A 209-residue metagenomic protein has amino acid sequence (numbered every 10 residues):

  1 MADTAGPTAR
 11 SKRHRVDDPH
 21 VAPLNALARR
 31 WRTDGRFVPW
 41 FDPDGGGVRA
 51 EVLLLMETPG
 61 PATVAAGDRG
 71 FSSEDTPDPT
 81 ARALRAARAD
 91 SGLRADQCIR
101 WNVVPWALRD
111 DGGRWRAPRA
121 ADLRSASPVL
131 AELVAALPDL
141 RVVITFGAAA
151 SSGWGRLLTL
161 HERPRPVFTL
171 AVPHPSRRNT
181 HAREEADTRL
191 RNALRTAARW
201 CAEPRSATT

Functional and structural regions predicted by a protein language model:
M1-T8, E203-T209: Short, low-complexity, intrinsically disordered N-terminal peptides in bacterial proteins
A2-H161, P166-P173, R177-H181, E185-R195: A polyanion-binding, active-site-adjacent surface
R178, A193-T209: Charged phosphate-binding loop/patch that engages nucleotide di/tri-phosphates or the phosphate backbone of nucleic
